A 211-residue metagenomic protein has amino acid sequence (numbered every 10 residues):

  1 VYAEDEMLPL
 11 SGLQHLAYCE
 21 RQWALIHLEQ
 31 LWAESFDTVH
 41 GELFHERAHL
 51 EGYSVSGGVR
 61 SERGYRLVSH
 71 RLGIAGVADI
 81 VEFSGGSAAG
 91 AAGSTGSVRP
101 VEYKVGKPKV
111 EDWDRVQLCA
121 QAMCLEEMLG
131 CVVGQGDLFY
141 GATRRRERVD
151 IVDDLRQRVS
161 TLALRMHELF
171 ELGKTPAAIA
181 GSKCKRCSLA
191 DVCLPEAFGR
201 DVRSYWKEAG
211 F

Functional and structural regions predicted by a protein language model:
V1-V98, K207-F211: Metal-dependent nuclease catalytic cores that hydrolyze phosphodiester bonds in DNA/RNA, characterized by
L10-S11, R115-C119, S182-K185: Non-catalytic, well-ordered alpha-helical scaffold segments
C19, C184-C187, C193: Short cysteine clusters
I26-E34, E127-V132, P195-G199: Short helix-capping/linker segments at secondary-structure and domain boundaries
L28, A190-A209: Iron-sulfur (Fe-S) cluster-binding segments and ferredoxin-like electron-carrier domains, especially [2Fe-2S]
H70-L72, G76, F83-L172, D191: Nucleic-acid nuclease catalytic cores
R165-R186: Immediate flanking context of iron-sulfur cluster ligation sites
